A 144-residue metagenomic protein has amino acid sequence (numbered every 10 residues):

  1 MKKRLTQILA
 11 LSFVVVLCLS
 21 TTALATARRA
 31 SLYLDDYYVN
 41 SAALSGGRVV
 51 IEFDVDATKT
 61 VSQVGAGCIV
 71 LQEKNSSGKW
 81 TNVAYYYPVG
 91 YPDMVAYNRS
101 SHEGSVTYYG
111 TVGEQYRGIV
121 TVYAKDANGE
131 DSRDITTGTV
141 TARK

Functional and structural regions predicted by a protein language model:
M1-A10: Bacterial N-terminal signal peptides that target proteins for export
A10-S20: Bacterial N-terminal signal peptides
L19-L32: Sec-dependent signal peptide cleavage junction
L34-E73: Short, surface-exposed binding/anchoring microloops in extracellular/periplasmic proteins
G67-T81, R117-I119: Short beta-strand segments and strand-loop junctions that repeat across beta-rich extracellular domains
C68, T81-Y97, T136-T139: Solvent-exposed serine/threonine-rich low-complexity stretches and specific carbohydrate-binding patches
G90-I119, D126: Short, solvent-exposed, Trp/other aromatic-anchored flexible loops in extracytoplasmic proteins
D126-K144: Short beta-strand elements
